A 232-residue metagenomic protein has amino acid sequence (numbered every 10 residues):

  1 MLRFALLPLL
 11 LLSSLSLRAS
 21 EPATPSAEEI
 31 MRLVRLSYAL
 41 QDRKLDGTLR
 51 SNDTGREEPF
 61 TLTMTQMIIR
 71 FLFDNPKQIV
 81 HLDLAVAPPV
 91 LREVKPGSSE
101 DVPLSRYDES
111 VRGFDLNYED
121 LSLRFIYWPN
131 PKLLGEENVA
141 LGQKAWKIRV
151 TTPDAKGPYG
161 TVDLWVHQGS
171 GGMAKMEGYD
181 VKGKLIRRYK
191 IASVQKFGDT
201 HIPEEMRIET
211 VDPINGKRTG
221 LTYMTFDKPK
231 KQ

Functional and structural regions predicted by a protein language model:
M1-L6: Bacterial N-terminal signal peptides that target proteins for export
L9-R18: Hydrophobic h-region of N-terminal signal peptides that target proteins for export in Gram-negative bacteria
E21-I30, L36-D42, T48, V86-G160 (+1 more regions): Flexible, processing/modification-adjacent segments and terminal tails in exported/periplasmic/extracellular proteins
V34, T61-Q66, I191-K196: Extended lipid/amphipathic-ligand handling interfaces
T54-R56, G183: Residue-level signal for glycine
F60-M64, Q78-V86, L164: Broad, structure-driven detector of short, well-ordered beta-strand segments within folded domains
T65-M67, D74-P76, A87, P96-G97 (+4 more regions): Solvent-exposed coil/turn segments that connect beta secondary-structure elements in extracytoplasmic/periplasmic
L134, L141-Q232: Gly/Pro-enriched, hydrophobic low-complexity segments that function as extracytoplasmic propeptides/linkers
